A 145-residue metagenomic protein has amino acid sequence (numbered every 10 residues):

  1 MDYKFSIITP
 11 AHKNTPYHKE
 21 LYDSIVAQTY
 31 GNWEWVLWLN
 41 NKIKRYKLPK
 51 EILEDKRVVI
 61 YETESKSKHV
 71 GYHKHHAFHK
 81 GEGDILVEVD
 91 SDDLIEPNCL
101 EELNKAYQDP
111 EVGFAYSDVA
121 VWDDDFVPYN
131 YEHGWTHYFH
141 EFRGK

Functional and structural regions predicted by a protein language model:
Y3-S6, E34: Cell-envelope/extracellular polymer assembly enzymes that use nucleotide-activated donors
N14-A27: Short, well-formed alpha-helical segments that are part of the catalytic scaffolds of diverse glycosyltransferases
W33-K42, Y61-T63: Short beta-strand/loop segment that forms part of the nucleotide-sugar
W38-P49, S67, D90: A conserved acidic beta->alpha catalytic loop
E64-G81: Glycine-rich, basic loop-to-helix element that forms the pyrophosphate-binding segment of sugar-nucleotide handling
L86: Short aromatic/hydrophobic "clamp" motif used to bind/position activated sugar donors
D90-L94, D118: The conserved acidic donor/metal-binding loop of glycosyltransferases
L100-N130: Conserved donor NDP-sugar-binding/catalytic core segment of glycosyltransferases
